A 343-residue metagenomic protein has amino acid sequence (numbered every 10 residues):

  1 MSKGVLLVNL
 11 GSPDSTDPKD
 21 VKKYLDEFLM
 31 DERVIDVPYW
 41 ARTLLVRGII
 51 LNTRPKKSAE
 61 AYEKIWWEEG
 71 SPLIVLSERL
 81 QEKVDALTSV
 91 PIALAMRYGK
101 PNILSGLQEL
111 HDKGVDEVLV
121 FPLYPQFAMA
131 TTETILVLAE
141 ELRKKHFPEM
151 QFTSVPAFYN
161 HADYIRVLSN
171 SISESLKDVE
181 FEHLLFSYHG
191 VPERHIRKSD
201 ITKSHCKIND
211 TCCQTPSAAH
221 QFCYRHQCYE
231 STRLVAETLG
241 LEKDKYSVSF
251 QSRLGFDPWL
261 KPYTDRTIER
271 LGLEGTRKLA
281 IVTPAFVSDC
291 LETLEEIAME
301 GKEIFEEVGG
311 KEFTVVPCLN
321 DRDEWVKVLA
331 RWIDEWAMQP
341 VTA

Functional and structural regions predicted by a protein language model:
M1-A343: Active-site-proximal alpha-helix that buttresses catalytic centers in soluble enzyme cores
